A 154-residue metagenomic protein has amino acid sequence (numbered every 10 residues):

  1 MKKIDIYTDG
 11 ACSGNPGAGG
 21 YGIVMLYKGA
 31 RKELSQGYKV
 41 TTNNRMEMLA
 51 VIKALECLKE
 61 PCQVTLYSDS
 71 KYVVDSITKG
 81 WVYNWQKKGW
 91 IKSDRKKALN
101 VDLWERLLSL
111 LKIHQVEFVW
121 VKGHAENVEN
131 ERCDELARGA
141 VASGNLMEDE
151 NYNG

Functional and structural regions predicted by a protein language model:
M1-R45, L49, K53-C62, I77 (+1 more regions): RNase H-like nuclease fold core
T8-A18, I52-R132, L136, V141: RNase H catalytic domain
